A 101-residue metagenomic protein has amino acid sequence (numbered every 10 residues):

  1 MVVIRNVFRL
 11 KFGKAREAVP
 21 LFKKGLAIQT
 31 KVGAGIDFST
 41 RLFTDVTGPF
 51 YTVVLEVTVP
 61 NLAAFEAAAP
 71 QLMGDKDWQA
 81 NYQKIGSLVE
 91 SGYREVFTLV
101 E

Functional and structural regions predicted by a protein language model:
M1-V2, E101: Absolute protein N-terminus
V2-R9, S39-M73: Short, well-ordered beta-strand segments in beta-rich or mixed alpha/beta enzyme and ligand-binding folds
V2-V3, L26, F38, S91: Short alpha-helical segments used as structural interaction elements across diverse proteins
K11-G13, P60-L62, L99-E101: Short coil/turn motifs at secondary-structure junctions
K14-S39, L72-M73, D77-K84: Short amphipathic alpha-helical segments
K23, E66-A67, L72, K76 (+2 more regions): A beta-strand edge to alpha-helix "cap/lid" segment located at domain peripheries
I36-V54, D77-E101: Glycine-rich beta-strand-turn "strand-cap" elements at beta-sheet edges
